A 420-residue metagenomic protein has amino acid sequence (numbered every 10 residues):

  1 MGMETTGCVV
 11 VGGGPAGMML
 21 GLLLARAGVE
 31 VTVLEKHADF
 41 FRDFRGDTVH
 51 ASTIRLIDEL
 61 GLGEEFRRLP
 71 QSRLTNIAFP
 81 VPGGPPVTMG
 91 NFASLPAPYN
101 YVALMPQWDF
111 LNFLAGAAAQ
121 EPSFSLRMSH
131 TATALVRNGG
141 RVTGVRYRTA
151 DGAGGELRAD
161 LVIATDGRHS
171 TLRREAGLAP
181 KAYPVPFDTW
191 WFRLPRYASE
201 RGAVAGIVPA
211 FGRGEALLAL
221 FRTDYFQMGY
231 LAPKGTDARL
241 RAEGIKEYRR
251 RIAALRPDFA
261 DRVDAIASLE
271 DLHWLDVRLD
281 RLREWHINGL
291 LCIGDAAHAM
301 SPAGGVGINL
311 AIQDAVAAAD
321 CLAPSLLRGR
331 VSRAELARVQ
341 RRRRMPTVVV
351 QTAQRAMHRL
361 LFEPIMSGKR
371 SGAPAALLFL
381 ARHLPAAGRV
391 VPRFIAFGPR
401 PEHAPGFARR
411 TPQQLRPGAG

Functional and structural regions predicted by a protein language model:
G2-A16: Beta1/beta-strand and adjacent pyrophosphate-binding region of the FAD-binding site in flavoprotein oxidoreductases
A25-R45: Glycine-rich FAD pyrophosphate-binding loop
H50-A117: Active-site-adjacent segment of FAD-dependent monooxygenases/related oxidoreductases
A119-A132: A conserved beta-strand/loop element that lines the FAD pocket in flavoprotein oxidoreductases
H130, A134, G140-G155, L161-V277 (+2 more regions): Conserved FAD-binding catalytic core of PHBH/FMO-like flavoproteins
A216, L279-R281, A297-N309, M345: Glycine-rich phosphate/pyrophosphate-binding beta-alpha loops
D276-C292, V348, M366: FAD-binding beta-loop-beta segment adjacent to the flavin cofactor pocket
D320-G420: C-terminal helical "tail/cap" subdomain of flavin- and related membrane-associated enzymes
